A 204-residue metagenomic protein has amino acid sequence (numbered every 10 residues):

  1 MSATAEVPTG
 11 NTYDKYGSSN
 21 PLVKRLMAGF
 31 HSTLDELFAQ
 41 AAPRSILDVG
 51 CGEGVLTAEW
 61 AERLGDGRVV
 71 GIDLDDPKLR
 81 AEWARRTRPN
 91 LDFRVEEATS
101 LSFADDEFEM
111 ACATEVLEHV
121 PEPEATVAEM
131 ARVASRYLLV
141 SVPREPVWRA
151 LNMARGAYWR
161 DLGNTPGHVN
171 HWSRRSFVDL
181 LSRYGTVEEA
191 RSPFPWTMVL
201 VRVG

Functional and structural regions predicted by a protein language model:
M1-A104, E124-V127, A154-G204: Conserved N-terminal segment of class I S-adenosyl-L-methionine
R44, E109, R136: Conserved acidic residues
C112: A conserved beta-strand element that flanks and buttresses the S-adenosyl-L-methionine
V116: Hydrophobic adenine-recognition pocket in adenosine-nucleotide-binding enzymes
H119: Histidine-centered divalent metal-coordination motifs
E124-L138: A short glycine-rich, Lys/Arg-flanked "PGG" loop and its adjoining helix->strand segment in the class I
V133, Y137, E145, Y184-V187: Phosphate/oxyanion-binding loops and surfaces in catalytic or ligand/nucleic-acid-binding neighborhoods
L139-D161: Conserved class I S-adenosyl-L-methionine
